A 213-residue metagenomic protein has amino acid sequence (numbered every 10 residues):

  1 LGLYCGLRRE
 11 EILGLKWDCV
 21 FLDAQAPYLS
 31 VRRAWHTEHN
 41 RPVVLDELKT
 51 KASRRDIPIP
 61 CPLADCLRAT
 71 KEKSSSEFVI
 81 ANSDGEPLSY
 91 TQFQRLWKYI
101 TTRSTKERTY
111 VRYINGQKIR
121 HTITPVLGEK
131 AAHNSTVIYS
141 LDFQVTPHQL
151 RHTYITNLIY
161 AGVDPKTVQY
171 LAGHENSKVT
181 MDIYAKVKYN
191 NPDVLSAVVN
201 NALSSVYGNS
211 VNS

Functional and structural regions predicted by a protein language model:
G2-W35: Short, charged phosphate-coordinating catalytic segments
C5, I57, E72-V79, S83-P87 (+2 more regions): Short, basic (Lys/Arg/His-rich) helix/loop patches that form interaction surfaces in the mid-to-C-terminal regions
E11-G14, P87-F93, Q149, Y154 (+1 more regions): Gram-positive cell-envelope targeting signals
L13, T156, Q169, T180-M181: Key DNA-contacting residues within the recognition helix of helix-turn-helix
A24, H39-R54, C61-L63, S83-D84 (+4 more regions): C-terminal secondary-structure termini that scaffold catalytic or DNA-interacting sites
S30, D56-P58: Generic structural detector for well-ordered beta-strands
W35-T37, L63-D65, K73: Active-site/binding-pocket entry motifs
A64, A172-V198: Catalytic-site neighborhood detector that most strongly recognizes the C-terminal catalytic loop/helix of tyrosine
